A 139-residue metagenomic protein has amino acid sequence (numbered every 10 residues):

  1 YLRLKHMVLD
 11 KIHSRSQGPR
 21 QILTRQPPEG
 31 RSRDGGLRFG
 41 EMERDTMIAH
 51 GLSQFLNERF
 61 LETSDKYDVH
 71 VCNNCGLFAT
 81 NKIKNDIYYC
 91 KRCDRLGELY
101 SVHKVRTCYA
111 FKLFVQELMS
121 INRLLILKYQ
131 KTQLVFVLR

Functional and structural regions predicted by a protein language model:
Y1-R139: Long insertion/accessory domains within large nucleic-acid-processing enzymes
